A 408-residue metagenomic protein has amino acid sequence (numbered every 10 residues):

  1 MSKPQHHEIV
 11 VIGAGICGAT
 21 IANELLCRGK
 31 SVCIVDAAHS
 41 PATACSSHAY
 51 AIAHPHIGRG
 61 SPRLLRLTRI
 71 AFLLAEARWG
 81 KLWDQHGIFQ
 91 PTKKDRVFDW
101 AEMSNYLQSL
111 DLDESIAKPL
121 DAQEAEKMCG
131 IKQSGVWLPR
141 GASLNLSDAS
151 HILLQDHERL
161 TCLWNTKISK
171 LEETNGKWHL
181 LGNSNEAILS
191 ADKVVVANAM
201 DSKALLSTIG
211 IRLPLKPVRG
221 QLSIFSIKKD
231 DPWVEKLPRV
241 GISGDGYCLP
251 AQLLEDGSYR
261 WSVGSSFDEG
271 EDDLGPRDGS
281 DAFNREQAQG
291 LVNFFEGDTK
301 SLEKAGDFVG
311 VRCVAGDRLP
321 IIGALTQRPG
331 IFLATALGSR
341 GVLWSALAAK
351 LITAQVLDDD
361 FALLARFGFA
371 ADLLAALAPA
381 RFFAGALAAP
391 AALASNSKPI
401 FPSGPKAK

Functional and structural regions predicted by a protein language model:
K3-C17, C33: Beta1/beta-strand and adjacent pyrophosphate-binding region of the FAD-binding site in flavoprotein oxidoreductases
V10, C17-R28, A37, C45-I57 (+3 more regions): Active-site substrate-recognition segment that forms the wall of the catalytic cavity or substrate channel
Y50-M128: Dinucleotide-binding Rossmann-like beta1-alpha1 core, especially the glycine-rich loop that anchors the ADP
R59-G60, L82-T92, E114-D156, S266-G270 (+2 more regions): Helix-loop-beta segment of a Rossmann-like dinucleotide-binding subdomain
P62-A71, D95-D99, V136-I152, G275-S280 (+2 more regions): Short beta-strand to alpha-helix junction loop
V136-L189, K193, A197, D201-A204: Helical element adjacent to the flavin cofactor pocket in flavoenzyme catalytic cores
D298-K408: C-terminal catalytic lobe of FAD-dependent flavoproteins
